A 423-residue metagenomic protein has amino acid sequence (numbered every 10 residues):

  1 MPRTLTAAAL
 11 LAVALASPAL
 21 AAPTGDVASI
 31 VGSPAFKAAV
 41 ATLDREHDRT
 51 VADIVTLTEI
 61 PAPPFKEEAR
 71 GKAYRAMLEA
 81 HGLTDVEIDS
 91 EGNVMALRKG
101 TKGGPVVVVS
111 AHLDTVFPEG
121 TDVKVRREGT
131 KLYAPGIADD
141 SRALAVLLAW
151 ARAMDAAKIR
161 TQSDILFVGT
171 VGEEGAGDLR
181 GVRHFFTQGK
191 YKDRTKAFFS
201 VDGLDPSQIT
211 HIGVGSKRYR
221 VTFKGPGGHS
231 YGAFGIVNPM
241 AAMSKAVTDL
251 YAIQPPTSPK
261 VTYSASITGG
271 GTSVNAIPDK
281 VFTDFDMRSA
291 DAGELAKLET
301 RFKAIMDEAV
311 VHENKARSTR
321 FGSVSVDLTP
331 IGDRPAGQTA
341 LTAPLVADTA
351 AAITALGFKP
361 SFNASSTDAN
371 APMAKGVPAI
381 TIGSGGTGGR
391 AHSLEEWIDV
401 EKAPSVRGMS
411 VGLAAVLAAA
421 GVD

Functional and structural regions predicted by a protein language model:
M1-A8: Bacterial N-terminal signal peptides that target proteins for export
A8-P18: Bacterial N-terminal signal peptides
A21-P63, H211-G215: N-terminal hydrophobic or amphipathic helices/low-complexity stretches enriched in small/hydrophobic/Pro/Gly
A22-A38, M240-D423: Metal-dependent amide/peptide-bond hydrolase catalytic core, centered on the "pita-bread" metallohydrolase fold
F36-D44, T58-F65, L132-D140, P335-T339: Second-shell loop/turn segments in exported
A52-P105: A non-catalytic alpha/beta surface segment that caps or lines the substrate-entry region of metallo-dependent hydrolase
L97-R142, Q162: Catalytic-core environment of secreted peptidases
K131, G136-S216, P255-P256, N275: Acidic/histidine-rich catalytic neighborhood of metal-dependent amide-processing enzymes
